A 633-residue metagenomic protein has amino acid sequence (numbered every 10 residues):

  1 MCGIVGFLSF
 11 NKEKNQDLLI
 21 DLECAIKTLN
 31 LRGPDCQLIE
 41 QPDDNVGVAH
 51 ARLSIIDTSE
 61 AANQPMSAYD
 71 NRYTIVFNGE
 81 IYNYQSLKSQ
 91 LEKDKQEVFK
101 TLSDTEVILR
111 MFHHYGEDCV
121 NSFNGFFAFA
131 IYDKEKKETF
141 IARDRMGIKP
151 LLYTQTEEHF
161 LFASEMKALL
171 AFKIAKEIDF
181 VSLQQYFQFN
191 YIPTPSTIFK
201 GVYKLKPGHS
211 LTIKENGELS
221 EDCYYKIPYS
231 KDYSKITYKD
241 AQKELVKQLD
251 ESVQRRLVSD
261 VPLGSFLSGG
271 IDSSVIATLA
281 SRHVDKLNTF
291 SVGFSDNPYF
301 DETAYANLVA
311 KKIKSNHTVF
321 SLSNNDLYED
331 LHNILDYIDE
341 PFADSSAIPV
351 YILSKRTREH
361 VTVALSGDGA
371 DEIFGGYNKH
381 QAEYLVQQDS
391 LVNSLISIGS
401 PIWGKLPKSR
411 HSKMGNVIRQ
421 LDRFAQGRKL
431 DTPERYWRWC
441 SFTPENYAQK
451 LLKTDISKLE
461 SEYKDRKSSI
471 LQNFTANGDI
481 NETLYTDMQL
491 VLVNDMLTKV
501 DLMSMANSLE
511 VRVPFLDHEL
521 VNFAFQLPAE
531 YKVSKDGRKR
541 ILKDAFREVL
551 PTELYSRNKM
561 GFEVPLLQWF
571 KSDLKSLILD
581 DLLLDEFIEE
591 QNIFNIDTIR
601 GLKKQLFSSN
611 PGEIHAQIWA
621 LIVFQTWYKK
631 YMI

Functional and structural regions predicted by a protein language model:
M1-I338, V350, S354, E548 (+2 more regions): Cysteine-centered catalytic environments shared across enzyme families
M1-I4, F10, C24, D118 (+7 more regions): Adenosyl-5′-phosphate
L29, L91, K95, K173 (+16 more regions): A generic secondary-structure signal for well-formed alpha-helical elements
Q85, E138-F140, K149-P150, E372-G376 (+2 more regions): Short catalytic/ligand-binding loop motif for oxyanion handling, primarily in non-cytosolic enzymes, centered on
I108, L353, L406-Q420: Glycine-rich phosphate-binding/catalytic subdomain of phosphoryl-transfer and nucleotide/sugar-phosphate-processing
N297, L322, P341-D344, S390 (+2 more regions): Alpha-helix capping and helix-loop boundary segments enriched in small/acidic/polar residues
H332-D336, H380-A382, W569-K571: Short low-complexity, flexible loop/linker segments enriched in glycine and/or proline with clustered acidic
Y351-R410, V491, M496, V500-L520: Active-site adenylate/phosphate-handling loop in enzymes that bind or generate adenylated species
